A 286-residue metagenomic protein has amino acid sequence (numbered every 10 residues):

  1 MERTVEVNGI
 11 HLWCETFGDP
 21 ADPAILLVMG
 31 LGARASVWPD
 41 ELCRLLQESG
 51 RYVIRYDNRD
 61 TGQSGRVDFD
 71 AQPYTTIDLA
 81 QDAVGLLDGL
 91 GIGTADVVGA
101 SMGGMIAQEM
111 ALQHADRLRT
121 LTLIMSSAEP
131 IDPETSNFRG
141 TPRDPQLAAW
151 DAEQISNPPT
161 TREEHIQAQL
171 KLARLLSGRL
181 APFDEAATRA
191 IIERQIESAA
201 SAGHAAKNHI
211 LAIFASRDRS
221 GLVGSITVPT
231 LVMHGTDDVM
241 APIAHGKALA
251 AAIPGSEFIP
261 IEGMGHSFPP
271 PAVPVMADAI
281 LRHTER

Functional and structural regions predicted by a protein language model:
N8-R66: Conserved HGGG/HGGXW glycine-rich cap/lid loop of the alpha/beta-hydrolase fold
D57-G62, S127, M264-G265: Short beta-to-alpha linker loops that shape the active-site pocket of alpha/beta-hydrolase fold enzymes
I77-A95: Conserved acidic catalytic loop of the alpha/beta-hydrolase fold
G93-S136: Conserved hydrolase catalytic core segment
T141-G221, V228, A248: Alpha/beta-hydrolase
I226, V232-H234: Short beta-strand/loop motif that positions the catalytic acidic residue of the alpha/beta-hydrolase fold
D237-A241: Acidic catalytic loop of the alpha/beta-hydrolase fold
G255-R286: Catalytic active-site module of serine/aspartate enzymes centered on a nucleophile-bearing elbow/loop
